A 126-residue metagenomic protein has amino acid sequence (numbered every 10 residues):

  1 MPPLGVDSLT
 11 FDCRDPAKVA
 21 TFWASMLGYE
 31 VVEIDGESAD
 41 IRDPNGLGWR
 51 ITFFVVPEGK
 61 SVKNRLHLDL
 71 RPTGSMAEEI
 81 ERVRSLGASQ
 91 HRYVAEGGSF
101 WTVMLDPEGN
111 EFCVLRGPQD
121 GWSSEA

Functional and structural regions predicted by a protein language model:
P2-S8, V32-I34, D40-R42, G46-F54 (+2 more regions): Vicinal oxygen chelate
F11-D15, R71-G74: Short, surface-exposed ligand-recognition loops at beta-strand->loop->(often short) alpha-helix junctions that present
P16-G36: N-terminal first-folded block
A17-A20, S75-I80: Short, conserved charged micro-motifs
A24-S25, I80-L86: Short amphipathic alpha-helices in soluble, non-transmembrane regions that often serve as interface/regulatory elements
V56-E58, V62: A charge-rich, low-complexity, intrinsically flexible signal that marks solvent-exposed coils, linkers, repeats
R65: Short, conserved beta-strand/beta-arch hydrophobic-aromatic motifs that form part of recognition grooves or interface
L68: Phosphate-centric recognition/catalysis
